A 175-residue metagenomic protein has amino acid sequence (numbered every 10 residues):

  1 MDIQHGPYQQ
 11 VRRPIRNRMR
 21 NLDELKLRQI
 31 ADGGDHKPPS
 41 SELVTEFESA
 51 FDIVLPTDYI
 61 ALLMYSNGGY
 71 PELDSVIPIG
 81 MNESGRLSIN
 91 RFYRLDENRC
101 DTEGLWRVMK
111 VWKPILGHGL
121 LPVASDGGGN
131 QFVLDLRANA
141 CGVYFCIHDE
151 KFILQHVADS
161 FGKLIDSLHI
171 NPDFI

Functional and structural regions predicted by a protein language model:
H5-G128, P172-I175: A surface-exposed partner-binding patch
N130-L136: Short, surface-exposed beta-strand/loop micro-motifs that present aromatic residues
R137-A140, F161-K163: A short, sequence-level motif marking secondary-structure junctions
I147-F152: Short, solvent-exposed aromatic-acidic interface loops
I153-D173: Compact, glycine/acidic-enriched structural inserts
